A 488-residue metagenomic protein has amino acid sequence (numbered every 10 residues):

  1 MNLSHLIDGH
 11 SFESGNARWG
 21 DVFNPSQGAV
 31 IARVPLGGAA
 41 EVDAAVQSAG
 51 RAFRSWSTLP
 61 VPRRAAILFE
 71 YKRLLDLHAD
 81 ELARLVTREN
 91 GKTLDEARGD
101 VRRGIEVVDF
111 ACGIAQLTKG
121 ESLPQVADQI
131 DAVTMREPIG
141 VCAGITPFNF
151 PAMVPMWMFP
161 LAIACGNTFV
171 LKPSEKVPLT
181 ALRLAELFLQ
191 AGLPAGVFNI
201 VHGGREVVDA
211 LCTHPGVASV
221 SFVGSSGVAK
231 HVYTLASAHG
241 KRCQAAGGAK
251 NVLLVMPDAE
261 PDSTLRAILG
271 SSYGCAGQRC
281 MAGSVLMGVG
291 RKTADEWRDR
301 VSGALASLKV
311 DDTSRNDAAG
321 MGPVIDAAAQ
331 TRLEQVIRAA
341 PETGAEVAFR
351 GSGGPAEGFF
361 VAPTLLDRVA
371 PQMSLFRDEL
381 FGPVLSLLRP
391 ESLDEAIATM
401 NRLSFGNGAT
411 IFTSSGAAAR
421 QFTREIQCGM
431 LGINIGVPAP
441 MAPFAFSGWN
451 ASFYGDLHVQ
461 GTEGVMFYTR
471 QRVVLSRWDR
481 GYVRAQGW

Functional and structural regions predicted by a protein language model:
M1-Q27: Hydrophobic face of amphipathic alpha-helices that form TPR/SEL1-like repeat modules and related alpha-solenoid
Q27-R33, L193, V217, L254 (+4 more regions): Conserved C-terminal structural/oligomerization subdomain of aldehyde/semialdehyde dehydrogenase
G28, R64, V86, V108 (+10 more regions): Residue-level signal for inorganic ion chemistry
A29-T118, Q129: Glycine-rich loop-to-alpha-helix module at the N-terminal edge of alpha/beta enzyme cores
I31-G37, R51-T58, G144, L253-M256 (+5 more regions): Short, well-ordered beta-strand elements within core beta-sheets of diverse protein domains
F53, S57, K72-A79, A83 (+18 more regions): Structural signal for hydrophobic packing residues in well-ordered secondary-structure cores of soluble enzyme domains
G120-L265, R291, R300, A318 (+1 more regions): Rossmann-like NAD(P) dinucleotide-binding subdomain of oxidoreductase/dehydrogenase enzymes
G227-A370, L393-D394, I433, R480-R484 (+1 more regions): ALDH superfamily catalytic-core signature
